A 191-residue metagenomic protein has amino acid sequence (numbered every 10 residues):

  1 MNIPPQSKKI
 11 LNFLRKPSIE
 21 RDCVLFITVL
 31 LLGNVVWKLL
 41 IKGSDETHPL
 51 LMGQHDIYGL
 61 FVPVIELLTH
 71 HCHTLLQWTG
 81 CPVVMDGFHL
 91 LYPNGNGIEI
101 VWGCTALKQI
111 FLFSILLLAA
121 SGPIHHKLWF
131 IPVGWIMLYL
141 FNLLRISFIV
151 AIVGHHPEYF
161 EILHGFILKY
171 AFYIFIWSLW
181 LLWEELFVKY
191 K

Functional and structural regions predicted by a protein language model:
M1-K191: Hydrophobic N-terminal alpha-helices or hydrophobic patches in metabolic proteins across all domains of life
